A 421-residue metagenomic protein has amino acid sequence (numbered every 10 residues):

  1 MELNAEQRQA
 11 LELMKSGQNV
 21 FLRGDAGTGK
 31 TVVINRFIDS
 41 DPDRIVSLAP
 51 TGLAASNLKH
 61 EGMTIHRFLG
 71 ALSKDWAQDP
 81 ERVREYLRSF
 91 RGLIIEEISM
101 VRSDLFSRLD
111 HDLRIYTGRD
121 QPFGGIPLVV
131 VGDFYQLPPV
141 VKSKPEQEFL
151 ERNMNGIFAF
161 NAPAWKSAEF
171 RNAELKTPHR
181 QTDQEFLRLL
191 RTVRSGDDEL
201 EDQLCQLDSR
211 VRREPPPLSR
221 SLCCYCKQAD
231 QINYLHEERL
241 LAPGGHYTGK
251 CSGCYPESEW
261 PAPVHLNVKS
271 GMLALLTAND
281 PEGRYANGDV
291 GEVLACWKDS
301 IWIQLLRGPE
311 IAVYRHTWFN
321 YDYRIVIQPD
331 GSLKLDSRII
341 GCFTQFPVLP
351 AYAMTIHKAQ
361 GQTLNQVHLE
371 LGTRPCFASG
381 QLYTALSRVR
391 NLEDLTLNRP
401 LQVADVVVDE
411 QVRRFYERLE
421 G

Functional and structural regions predicted by a protein language model:
M1-G421: Conserved ATP-binding/catalytic motifs of P-loop helicase motor domains
